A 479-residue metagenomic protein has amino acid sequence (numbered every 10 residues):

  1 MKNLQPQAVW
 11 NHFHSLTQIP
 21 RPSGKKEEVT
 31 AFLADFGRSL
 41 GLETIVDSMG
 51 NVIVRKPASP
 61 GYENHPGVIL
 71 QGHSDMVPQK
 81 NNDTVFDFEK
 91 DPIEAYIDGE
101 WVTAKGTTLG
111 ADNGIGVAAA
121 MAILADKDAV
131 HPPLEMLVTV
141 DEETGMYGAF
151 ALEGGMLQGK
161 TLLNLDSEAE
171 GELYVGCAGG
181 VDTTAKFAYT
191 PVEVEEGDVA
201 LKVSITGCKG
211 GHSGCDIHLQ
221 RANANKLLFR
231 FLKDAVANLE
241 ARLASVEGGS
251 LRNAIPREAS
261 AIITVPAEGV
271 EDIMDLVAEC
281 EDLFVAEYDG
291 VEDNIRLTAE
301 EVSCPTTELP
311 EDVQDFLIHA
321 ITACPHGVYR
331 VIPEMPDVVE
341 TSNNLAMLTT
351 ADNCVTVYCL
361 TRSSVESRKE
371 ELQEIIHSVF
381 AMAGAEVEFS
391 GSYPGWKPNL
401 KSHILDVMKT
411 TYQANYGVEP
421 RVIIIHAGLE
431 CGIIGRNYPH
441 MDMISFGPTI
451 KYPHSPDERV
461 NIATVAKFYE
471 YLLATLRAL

Functional and structural regions predicted by a protein language model:
M1-E100: Acidic/His- and Gly-rich active-site-bordering loop/insert found across diverse amide/peptide-bond hydrolases
P6-V9, P333, E340-V355, E419-A474: Zn-dependent metallopeptidase/amidohydrolase metal-coordination segment
H14-Q18, I262, R296-T307, A346-L348 (+2 more regions): A short beta-alpha structural unit
Y62-P133, V138-T144, A149-K160, K186 (+5 more regions): Active-site metal-coordination/substrate-binding segment of hydrolases, especially metallo-dependent peptidases
L134-A224, L232, V236: Fold-level recognition of mixed alpha/beta catalytic cores in primary-metabolism enzymes, strongest
G155, R221-N238, A267-V270, D315-T322 (+3 more regions): His/Asp/Glu-rich mid-to-C-terminal helical/loop segments that flank catalytic regions of hydrolases
D216, N223, R230-V246, P398-M441: Active-site-adjacent substrate-binding region of metalloamidase/peptidase-like peptide-processing proteins
E271-V285, E371-F380: Short amphipathic alpha-helices in soluble, non-transmembrane regions that often serve as interface/regulatory elements
